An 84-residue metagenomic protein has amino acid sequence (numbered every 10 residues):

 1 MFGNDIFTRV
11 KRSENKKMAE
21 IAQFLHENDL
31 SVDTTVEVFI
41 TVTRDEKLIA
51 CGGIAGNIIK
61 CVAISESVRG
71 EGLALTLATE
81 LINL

Functional and structural regions predicted by a protein language model:
M1-S31: Short amphipathic alpha-helix that is part of the acyltransferase structural core
A22, I40-T41: Short, hydrophobic beta-strand segments that form beta-sheet elements in well-ordered domains
H26-N28, E46-K47, A78-T79: A generic local structural motif
S31-V32, C51: Short secondary-structure boundary/capping segments
T34-V36: Short, small/polar residue-rich loop motifs at catalytic or cofactor-binding pockets
T41, E46-A63: Conserved beta-strand in the GNAT
S65, R69: Residue-level recognition of the GNAT/N-acetyltransferase active site
G70-L84: Conserved acetyl-CoA-binding loop-helix of GNAT-fold acetyltransferases
